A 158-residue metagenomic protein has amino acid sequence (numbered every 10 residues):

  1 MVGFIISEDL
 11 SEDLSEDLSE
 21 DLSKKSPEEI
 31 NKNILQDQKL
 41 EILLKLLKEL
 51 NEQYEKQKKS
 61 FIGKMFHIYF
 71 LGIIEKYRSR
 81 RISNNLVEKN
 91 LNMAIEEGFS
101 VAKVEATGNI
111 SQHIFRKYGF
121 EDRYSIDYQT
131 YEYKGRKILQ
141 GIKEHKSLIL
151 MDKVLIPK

Functional and structural regions predicted by a protein language model:
V2-F70, Y124-E144: Conserved acyl-donor/pantetheine-binding loop and adjacent beta-alpha core of acyl/acetyltransferases and related
I5, F66, N84-E88, H113 (+1 more regions): Amphipathic alpha-helical interface elements that mediate macromolecular binding in regulatory proteins
D9-E12, I73, R78, N109-S111 (+1 more regions): Conserved beta-strand elements of beta-rich interaction domains across eukaryotes, especially beta-propellers
E55, V87, M93-A94, Q140-K158: C-terminal helix/juxtamembrane-tail motif
H67-I73, R78-N92, E96, K117: Conserved acetyl-CoA-binding loop-helix of GNAT-fold acetyltransferases
Y69-E75, K103-R116, S125-T130: Conserved beta-strand-loop-alpha-helix junction that forms the acyl-donor binding cleft
N92-T107: Conserved GNAT acetyl-CoA-binding A-motif
